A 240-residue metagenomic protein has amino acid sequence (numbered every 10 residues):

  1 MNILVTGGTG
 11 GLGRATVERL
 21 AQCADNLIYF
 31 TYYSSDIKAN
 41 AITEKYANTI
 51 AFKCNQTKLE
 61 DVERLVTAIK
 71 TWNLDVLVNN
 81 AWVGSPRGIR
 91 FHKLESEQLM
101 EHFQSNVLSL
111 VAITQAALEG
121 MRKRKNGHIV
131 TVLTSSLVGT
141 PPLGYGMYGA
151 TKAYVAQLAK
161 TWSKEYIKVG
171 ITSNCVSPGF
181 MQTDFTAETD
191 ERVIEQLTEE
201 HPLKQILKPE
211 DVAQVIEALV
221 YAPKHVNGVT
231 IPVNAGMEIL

Functional and structural regions predicted by a protein language model:
T9-G10: Conserved glycine-rich cofactor-binding loop
A24-N40: Conserved glycine-rich Rossmann-like NAD(P)H-binding loop of the short-chain dehydrogenase/reductase
T67, W82-M100, G144, A187-T189: Conserved mid-core segment of classical short-chain dehydrogenase/reductases
T71, S105-N126, S163-K164, E217 (+1 more regions): Amphipathic alpha-helical dimer-interface segment in Rossmann-like NAD(P)H-dependent oxidoreductases
V83, H128-Y154, A159-K168: Catalytic loop of short-chain dehydrogenase/reductase
H92-A112, N126, V130, V155 (+1 more regions): Catalytic Tyr-X3-Lys loop
I167, T172, V226-G228: Short, small/polar-rich loop/turn modules that mediate ligand/substrate recognition or access, typified
P209-V233, E238: C-terminal substrate-recognition "lid" of short-chain dehydrogenase/reductases
